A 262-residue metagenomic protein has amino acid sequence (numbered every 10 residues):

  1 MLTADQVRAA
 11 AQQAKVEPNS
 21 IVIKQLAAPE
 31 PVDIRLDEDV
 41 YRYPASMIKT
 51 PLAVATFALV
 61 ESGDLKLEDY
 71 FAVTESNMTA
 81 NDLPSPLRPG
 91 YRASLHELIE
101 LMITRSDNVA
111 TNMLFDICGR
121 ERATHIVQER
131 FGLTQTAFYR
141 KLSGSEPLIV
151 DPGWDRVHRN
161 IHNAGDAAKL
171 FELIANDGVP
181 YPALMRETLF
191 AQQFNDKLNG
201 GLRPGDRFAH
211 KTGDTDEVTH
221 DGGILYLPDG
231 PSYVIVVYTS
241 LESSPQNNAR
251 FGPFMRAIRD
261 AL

Functional and structural regions predicted by a protein language model:
M1-A11, K15, D33, I117 (+3 more regions): Structured C-terminal helix/loop/strand segments within mature extracytoplasmic catalytic/sensor domains
V16-Y41: Short, conserved catalytic-motif segment at the N-terminal edge
P18-N19, Y91, N112-F171: Mid-domain, small-residue-enriched loop/turn segments at the edges of structured enzyme/sensor domains
R35-E38, S94-H96, R105-A110, P147-D155: Flexible glycine/proline-enriched surface loops and loop-helix/loop-strand junctions
R35-Y43, P84-R88, W154-R156: A short glycine/serine-rich beta->alpha loop
Y43-F71, I235: Active-site SXXK
S62-R88: Short, glycine/proline-biased beta-turn/loop segments that scaffold the active-site neighborhood
M78-L114, R120: Conserved catalytic neighborhood of penicillin-recognizing serine enzymes
